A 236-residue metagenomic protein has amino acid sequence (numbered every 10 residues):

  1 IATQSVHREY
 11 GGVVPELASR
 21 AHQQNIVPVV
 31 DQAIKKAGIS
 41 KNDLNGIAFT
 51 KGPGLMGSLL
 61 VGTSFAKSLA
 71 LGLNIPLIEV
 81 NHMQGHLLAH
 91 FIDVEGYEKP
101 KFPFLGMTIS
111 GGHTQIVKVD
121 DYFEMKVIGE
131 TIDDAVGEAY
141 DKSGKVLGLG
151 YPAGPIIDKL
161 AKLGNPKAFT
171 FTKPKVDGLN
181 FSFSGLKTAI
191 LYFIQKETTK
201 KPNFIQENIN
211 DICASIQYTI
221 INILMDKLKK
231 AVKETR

Functional and structural regions predicted by a protein language model:
I1-P53, H82, H86: N-terminal beta-alpha supersecondary unit
S40-D43, F65-H82, A89-F91: Nucleotide and nucleotide-moiety/phosphate-recognizing core
A48-T50, N81, L105-S110, V117: Short beta-strand segments
F49-L73, I92-D93: Short Gly/Thr/Asp-enriched flexible loops that form oxyanion-binding sites at enzyme active sites
V80-F104: Conserved phosphate-binding catalytic cores of ATP/NTP-utilizing and phosphoryl-transfer enzymes
D120-N165, K187-T188, Y192-T198: Glycine-rich phosphate-binding loop plus the immediately following alpha-helix
D158-R236: A contiguous, well-structured pocket-lining segment that forms one wall/lid of small-molecule binding clefts in soluble
